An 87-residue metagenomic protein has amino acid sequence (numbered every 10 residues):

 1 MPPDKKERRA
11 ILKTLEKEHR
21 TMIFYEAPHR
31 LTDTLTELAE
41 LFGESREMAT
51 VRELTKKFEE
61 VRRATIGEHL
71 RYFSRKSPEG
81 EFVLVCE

Functional and structural regions predicted by a protein language model:
M1-E18: Class I SAM-dependent methyltransferase SAM-binding "motif I" and its flanking Rossmann-like core
E18-E87: A contiguous loop/helix-start segment that scaffolds small-molecule binding in enzyme catalytic cores
